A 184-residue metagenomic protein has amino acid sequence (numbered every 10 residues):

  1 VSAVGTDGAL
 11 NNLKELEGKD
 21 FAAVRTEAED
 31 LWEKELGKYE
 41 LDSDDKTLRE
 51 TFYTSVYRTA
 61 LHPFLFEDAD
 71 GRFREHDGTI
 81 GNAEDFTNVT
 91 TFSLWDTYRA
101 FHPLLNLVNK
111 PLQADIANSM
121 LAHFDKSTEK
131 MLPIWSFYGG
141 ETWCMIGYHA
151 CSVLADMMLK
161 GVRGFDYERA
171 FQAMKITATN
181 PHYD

Functional and structural regions predicted by a protein language model:
V1-N88, A122, K130, V162-Y183: Acidic/polar, glycine-enriched structural segments that form the non-catalytic walls/loops of the carbohydrate-binding
E40, D77, D96-Y98, Y138: Solvent-exposed, flexible loop/coil residues
D42-D45, T87-T91, F101-P103, L107-A114 (+2 more regions): A conserved hydrophobic secondary-structure block that centers on an alpha-helix together with its immediately flanking
T47-L48, T87-D96, T142-A150: Secondary-structure capping and boundary motifs in well-ordered enzyme cores
T54-E67, T90-Q113, A155-K160: Alpha-helical support elements that line or immediately flank enzyme active sites and cofactor-binding pockets
D115, S119-D184: Active-site cavity-forming subdomains of large catalytic enzyme subunits
